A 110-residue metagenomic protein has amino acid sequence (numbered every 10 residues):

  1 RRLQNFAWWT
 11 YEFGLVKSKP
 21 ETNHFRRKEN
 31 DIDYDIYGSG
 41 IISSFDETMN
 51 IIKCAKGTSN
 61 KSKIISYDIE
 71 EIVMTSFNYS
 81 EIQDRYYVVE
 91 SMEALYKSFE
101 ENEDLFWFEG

Functional and structural regions predicted by a protein language model:
R1-E109: Core of folded catalytic or high-affinity ligand/protein-binding domains in predominantly eukaryotic proteins
